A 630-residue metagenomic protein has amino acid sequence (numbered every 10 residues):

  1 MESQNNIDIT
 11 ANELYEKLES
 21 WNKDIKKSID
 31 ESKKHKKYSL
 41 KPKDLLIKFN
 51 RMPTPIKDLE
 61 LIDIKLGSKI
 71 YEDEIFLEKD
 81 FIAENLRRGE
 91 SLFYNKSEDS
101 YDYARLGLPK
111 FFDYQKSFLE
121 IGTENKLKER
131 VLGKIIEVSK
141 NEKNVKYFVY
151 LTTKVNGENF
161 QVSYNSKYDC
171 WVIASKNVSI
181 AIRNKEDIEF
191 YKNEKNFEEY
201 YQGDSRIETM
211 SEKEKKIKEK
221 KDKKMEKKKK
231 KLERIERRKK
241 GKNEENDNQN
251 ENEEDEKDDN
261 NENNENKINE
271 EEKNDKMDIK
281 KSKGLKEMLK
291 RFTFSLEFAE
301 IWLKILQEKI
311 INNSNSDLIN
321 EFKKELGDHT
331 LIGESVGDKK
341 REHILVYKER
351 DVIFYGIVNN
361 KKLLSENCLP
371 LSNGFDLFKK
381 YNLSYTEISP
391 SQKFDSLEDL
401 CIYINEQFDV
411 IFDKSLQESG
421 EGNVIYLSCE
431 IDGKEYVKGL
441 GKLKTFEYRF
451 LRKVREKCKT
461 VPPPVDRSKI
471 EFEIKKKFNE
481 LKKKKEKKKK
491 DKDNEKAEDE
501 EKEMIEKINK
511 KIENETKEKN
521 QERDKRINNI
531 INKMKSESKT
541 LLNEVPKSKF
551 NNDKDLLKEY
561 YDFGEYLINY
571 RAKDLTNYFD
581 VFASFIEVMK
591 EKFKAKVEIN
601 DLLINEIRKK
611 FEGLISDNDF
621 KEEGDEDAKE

Functional and structural regions predicted by a protein language model:
E2-K218, R234-G241, N269-E630: Core nucleotide-handling region used for phosphoryl-transfer chemistry
E245-N266: Long, acidic low-complexity intrinsically disordered regions
